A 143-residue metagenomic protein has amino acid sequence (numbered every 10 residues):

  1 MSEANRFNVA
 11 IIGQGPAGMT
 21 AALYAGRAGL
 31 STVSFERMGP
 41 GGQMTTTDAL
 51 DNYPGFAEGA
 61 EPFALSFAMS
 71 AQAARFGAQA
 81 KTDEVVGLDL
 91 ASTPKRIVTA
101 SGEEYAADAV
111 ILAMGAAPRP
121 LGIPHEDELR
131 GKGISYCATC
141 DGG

Functional and structural regions predicted by a protein language model:
M1-I12, A28, V33, A80-G143: FAD-binding core/adjacent interface of flavoenzyme oxidoreductases
G15: Glycine-rich NAD(P) Rossmann-fold beta1-alpha1 loop
G18: N-terminal Rossmann-fold NAD(P) dinucleotide-binding loop
A25: Aromatic pocket-lining residues of Rossmann-like dinucleotide-binding sites
S34-M38: Conserved acidic E/D residue at the C-terminus of a beta-strand in Rossmann-like folds
G39, E58, T139-C140: Short, acidic/turn-prone active-site loops that include or flank metal/cofactor- and phosphate-binding residues
T45-E104: N-terminal Rossmann-like dinucleotide/flavin-binding domain of flavoprotein oxidoreductases that bind FAD/FMN
